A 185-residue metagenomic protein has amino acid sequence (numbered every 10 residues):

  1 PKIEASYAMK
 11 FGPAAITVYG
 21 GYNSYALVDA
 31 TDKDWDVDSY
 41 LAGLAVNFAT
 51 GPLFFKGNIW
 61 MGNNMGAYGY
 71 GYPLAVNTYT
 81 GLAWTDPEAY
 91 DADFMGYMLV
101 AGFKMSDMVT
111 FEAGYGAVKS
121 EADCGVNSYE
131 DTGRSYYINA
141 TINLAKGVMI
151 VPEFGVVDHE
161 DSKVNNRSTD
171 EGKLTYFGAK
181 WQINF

Functional and structural regions predicted by a protein language model:
P1-S6, E112-A140, S162, N166-L174: C-terminal/domain-terminus segments
E4, Y19-G21, G43, Y137 (+2 more regions): Ordered hydrophobic segments in well-structured contexts
K10-S135: Detector for outer-membrane/organellar transmembrane beta-barrel domains, recognizing the amphipathic beta-strand
D91-D93, D158, D170-G172: N-terminal targeting leader peptides, primarily classical Sec-type signal peptides for secretion
Y137-G155, H159-D161: C-terminal closing repeat unit and adjoining cap/tail of repeat-based domains
I142-L144, V148, E171-F185: Outer-membrane beta-barrel "beta-signal"
P152, N165, A179-W181: C-terminal extensions of enzymes
